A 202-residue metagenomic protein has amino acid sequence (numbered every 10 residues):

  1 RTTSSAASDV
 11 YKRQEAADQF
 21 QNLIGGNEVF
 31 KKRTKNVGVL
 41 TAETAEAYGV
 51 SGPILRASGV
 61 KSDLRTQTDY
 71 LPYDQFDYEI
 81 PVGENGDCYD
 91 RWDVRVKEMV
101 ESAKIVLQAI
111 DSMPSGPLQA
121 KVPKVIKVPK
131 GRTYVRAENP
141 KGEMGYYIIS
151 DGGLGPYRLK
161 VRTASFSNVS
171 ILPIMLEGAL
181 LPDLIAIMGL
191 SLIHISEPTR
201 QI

Functional and structural regions predicted by a protein language model:
R1-A7, Y11, I193-I202: Single conserved hydrophobic/aromatic residue that forms the stacking wall/gate of nucleotide- or nucleobase-binding
S5-P123, K130: Intrinsically disordered, low-complexity regulatory segments
A57, P140, L176: Short glycine/serine/threonine-biased micro-segments
L64, Y73-F76, I80, M99 (+5 more regions): Long, contiguous hydrophobic alpha-helical segments, chiefly transmembrane helices and signal peptides
P123-V169: C-terminal hydrophobic structural anchor segments that stabilize assembly/packing rather than catalytic chemistry
Y147, G155, L159-S196, R200: TerminUS-proximal long segments
